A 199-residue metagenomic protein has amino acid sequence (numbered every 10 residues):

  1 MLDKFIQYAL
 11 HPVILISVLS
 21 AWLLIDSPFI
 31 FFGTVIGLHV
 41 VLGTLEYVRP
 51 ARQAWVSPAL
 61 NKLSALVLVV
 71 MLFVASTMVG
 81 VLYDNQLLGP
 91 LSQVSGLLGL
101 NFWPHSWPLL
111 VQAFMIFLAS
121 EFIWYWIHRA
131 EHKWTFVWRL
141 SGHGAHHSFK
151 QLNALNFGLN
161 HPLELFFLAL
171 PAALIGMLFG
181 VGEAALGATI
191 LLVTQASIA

Functional and structural regions predicted by a protein language model:
M1-P12: N-terminal membrane topogenic signal
L10, F31, V35-H39, G187: Hydrophobic alpha-helical transmembrane segments of polytopic
V13-S20, L168-L174: Hydrophobic, membrane-inserted alpha-helices
V18-I30: Short, hydrophobic transmembrane alpha-helix segments
I30-F31, S95: A well-structured
I36-E46, L191-A199: Alpha-helical transmembrane segments and their membrane-interface exit regions
L38-A65, D84-N101: Membrane-helix interface linkers and caps
V67-A199: Membrane-embedded catalytic scaffold of the fatty acid hydroxylase/desaturase
